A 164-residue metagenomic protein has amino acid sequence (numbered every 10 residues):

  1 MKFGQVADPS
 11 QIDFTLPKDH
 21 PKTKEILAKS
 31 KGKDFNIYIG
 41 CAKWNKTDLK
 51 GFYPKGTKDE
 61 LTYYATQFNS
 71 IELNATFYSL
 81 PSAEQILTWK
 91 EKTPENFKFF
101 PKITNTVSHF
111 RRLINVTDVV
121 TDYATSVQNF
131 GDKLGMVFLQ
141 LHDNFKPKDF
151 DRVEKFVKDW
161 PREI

Functional and structural regions predicted by a protein language model:
M1-I164: Residues lining hydrophobic/aromatic ligand-binding pockets adjacent to catalytic sites
